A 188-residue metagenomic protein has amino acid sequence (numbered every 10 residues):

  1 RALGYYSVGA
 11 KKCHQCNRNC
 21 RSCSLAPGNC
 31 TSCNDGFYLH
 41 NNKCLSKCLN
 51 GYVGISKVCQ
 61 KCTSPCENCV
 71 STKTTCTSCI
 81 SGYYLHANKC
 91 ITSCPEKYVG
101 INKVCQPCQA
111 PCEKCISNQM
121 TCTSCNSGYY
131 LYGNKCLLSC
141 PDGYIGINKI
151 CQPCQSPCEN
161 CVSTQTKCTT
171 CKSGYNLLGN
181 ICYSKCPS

Functional and structural regions predicted by a protein language model:
R1, C16, C23, C30-C33 (+9 more regions): Disulfide-braced loops of extracellular cysteine-rich modules
R1-G9, K185-S188: Short intrinsically disordered, low-complexity coil segments enriched in acidic
G4-A10, R21-T31, F37-N41, Y52-K57 (+8 more regions): Extracellular, cysteine-rich, disulfide-stabilized repeat modules with beta-strand cores
K12-N17, V58-S64, V104-Q109, I150-Q155: Short, flexible domain-boundary/linker segments around small modular repeats
